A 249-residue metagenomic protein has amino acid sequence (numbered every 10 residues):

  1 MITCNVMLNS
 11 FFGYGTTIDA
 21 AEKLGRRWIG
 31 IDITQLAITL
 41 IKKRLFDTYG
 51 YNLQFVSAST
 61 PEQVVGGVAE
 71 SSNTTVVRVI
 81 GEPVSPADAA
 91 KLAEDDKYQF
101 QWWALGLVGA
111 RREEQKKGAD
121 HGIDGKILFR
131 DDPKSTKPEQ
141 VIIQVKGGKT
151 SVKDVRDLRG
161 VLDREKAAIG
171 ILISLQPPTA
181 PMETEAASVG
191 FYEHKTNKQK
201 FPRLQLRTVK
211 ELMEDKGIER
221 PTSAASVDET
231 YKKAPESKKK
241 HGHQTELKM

Functional and structural regions predicted by a protein language model:
M1-I38: Extended, hydrophobic alpha-helical segments in both membrane/secreted and soluble proteins
I29-D32, L36-M249: Mixed-charge (Asp/Glu-Lys/Arg
